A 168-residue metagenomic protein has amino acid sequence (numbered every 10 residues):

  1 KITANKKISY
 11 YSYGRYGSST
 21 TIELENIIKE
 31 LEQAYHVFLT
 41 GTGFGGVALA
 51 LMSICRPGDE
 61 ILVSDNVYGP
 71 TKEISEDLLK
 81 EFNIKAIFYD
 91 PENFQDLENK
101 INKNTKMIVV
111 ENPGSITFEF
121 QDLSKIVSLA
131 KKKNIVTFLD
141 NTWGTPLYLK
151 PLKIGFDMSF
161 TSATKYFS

Functional and structural regions predicted by a protein language model:
K1-A48, T71-D77: Conserved N-terminal alpha-helix of the aminotransferase class I/II PLP-enzyme fold
V37-S168: Conserved PLP-enzyme active-site core in the AAT-like
